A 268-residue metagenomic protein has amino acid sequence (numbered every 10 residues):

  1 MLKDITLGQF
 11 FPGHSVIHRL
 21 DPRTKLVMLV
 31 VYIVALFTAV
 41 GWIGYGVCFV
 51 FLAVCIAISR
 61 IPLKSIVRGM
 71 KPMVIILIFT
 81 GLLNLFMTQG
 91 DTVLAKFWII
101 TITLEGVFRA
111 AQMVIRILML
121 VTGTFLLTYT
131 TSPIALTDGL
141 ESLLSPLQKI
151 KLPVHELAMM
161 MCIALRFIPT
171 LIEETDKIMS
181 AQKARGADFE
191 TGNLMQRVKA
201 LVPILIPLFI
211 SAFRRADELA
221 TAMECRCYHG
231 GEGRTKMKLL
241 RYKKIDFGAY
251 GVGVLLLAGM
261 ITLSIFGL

Functional and structural regions predicted by a protein language model:
M1-G44, C48-A57, S142-S145, K149-L152 (+3 more regions): Transmembrane alpha-helix interface motif
H14, F37, I61-S65, F97 (+4 more regions): Membrane-helix interfacial "entry" motifs
K25, K64-V74, A249: Alpha-helical transmembrane segments and their helix-start/interface "positive-inside/aromatic belt" motifs in integral
G41, Y45, R60-K64, T88-K96 (+2 more regions): Transmembrane helix-loop junctions in multipass membrane proteins, especially transporters and channels
F51-I61, I76-F79: Alpha-helical transmembrane segments and their membrane-interface exit regions
M73-A187, L194: Juxtamembrane/interface alpha-helical elements of multi-pass membrane proteins
